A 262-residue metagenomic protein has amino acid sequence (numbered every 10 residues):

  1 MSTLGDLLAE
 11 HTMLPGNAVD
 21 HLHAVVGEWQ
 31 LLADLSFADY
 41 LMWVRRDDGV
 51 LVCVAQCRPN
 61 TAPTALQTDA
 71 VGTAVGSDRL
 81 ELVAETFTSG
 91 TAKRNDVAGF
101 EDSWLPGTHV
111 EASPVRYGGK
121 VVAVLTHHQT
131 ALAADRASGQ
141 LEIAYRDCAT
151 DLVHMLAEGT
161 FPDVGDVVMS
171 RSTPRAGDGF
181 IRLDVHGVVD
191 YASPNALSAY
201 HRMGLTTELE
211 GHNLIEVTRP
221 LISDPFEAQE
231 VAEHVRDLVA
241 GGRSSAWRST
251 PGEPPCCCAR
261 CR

Functional and structural regions predicted by a protein language model:
S2-L51, Q56, Q67: Hydrophobic, helix-prone linear segments
L7-P15, Q129-P174, S198, G204-T206: Juxtadomain coupling helices with adjacent low-complexity linkers
H21-L41, E158-L197: Sensory modules in modular signal-transduction proteins
E28-L35, D39, E85-S89, R171 (+2 more regions): Amphipathic alpha-helical regulatory segments at dimerization interfaces that relay allosteric signals between sensory
W43-R46, V50-H109, R116: Regulatory input/activation interfaces that engage signals or partners
R45-R46, V50-S77, Q140-A149, M169 (+1 more regions): PAS-family sensory domains
N95-Y117, P220-R262: PAS-family sensory/regulatory modules and their coupling/dimerization elements
V115-L132, E253-P254: Short hydrophobic/glycine-rich mini-motifs in sensory/regulatory modules that couple input to downstream signaling
